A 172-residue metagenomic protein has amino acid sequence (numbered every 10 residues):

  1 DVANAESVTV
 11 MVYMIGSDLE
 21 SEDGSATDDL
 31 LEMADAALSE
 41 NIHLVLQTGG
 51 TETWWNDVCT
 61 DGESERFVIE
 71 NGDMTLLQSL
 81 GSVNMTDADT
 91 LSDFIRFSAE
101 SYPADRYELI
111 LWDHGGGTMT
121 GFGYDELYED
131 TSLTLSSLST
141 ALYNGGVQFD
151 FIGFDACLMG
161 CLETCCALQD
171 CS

Functional and structural regions predicted by a protein language model:
V2-P103: N-terminal extension/subdomain marker
E108-S172: Catalytic cores of nucleophile-dependent amide-cleaving enzymes
